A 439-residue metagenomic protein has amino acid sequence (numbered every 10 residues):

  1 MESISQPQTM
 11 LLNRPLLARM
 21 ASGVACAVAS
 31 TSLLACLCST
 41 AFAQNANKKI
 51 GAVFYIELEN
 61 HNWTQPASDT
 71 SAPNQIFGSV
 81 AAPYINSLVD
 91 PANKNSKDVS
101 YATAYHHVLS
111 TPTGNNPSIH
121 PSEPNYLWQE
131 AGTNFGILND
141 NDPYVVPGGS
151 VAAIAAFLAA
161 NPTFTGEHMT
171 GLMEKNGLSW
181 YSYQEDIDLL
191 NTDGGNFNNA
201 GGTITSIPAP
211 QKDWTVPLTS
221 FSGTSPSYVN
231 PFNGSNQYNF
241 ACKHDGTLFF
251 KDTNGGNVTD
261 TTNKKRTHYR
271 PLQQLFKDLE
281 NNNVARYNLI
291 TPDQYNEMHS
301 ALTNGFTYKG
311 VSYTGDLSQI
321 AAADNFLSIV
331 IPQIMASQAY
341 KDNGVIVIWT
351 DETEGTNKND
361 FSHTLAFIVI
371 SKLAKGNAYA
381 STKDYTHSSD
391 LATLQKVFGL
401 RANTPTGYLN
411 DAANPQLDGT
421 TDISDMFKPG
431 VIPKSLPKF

Functional and structural regions predicted by a protein language model:
M1-M20: N-terminal secretory signal peptides that target proteins for export/translocation
E2-I4, T40, Y55: A composition/secondary-structure signal for short, hydrophobic, low-basic-content segments with alpha-helix propensity
N13, L17, S30, A153 (+1 more regions): General secondary-structure edge motif
G23-C36: Bacterial N-terminal signal peptides
C36-F42: Signal peptide processing junction and immediate N-terminal pro/mature segment of secreted/exported proteins
F42-F439: N-terminal pro-sequences and low-complexity stem/linker regions of secreted or lumenal proteins
